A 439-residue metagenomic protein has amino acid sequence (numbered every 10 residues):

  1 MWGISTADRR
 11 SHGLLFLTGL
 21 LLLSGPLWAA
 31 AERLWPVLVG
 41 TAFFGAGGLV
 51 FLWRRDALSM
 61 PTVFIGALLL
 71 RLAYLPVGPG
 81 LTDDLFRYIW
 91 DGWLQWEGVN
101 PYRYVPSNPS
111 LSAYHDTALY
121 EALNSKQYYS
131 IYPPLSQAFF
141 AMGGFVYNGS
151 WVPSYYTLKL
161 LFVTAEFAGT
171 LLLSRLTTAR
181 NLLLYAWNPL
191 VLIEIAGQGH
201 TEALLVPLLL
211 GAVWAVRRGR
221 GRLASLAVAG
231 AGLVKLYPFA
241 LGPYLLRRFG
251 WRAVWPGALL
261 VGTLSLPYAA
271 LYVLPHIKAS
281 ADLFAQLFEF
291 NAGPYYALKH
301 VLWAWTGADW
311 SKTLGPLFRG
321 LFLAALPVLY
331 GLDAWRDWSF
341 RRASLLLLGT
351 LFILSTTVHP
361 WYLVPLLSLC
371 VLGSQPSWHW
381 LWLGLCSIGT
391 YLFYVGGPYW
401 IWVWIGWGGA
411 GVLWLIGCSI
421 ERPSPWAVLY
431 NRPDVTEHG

Functional and structural regions predicted by a protein language model:
M1-Y74, G78, W335-R336, F340-R342 (+2 more regions): Start-transfer (signal-anchor) and selected internal transmembrane alpha helices of multi-pass inner/ER membrane
A46-R54, M142, P153-R180, A325-D333: Transmembrane-helix motifs of polytopic, lipid-linked glycan transferases
L58-K159: Intramembrane catalytic core of multi-pass membrane enzymes that act on lipidic substrates
L58-T62, T170-L190: Transmembrane-helix signature of polytopic, membrane-embedded enzymes that assemble or transfer cell-envelope glycans
A168-L172, L205-R220, L348: Specific aromatic-rich, kink-prone transmembrane helix
F239-G262: Perimembrane helix-loop-helix junctions
A285-T357, L429-Y430: Aromatic/glycine/proline-enriched transmembrane-helix motif characteristic of membrane-embedded glycan-assembly enzymes
S374-V435, G439: Aromatic-enriched
